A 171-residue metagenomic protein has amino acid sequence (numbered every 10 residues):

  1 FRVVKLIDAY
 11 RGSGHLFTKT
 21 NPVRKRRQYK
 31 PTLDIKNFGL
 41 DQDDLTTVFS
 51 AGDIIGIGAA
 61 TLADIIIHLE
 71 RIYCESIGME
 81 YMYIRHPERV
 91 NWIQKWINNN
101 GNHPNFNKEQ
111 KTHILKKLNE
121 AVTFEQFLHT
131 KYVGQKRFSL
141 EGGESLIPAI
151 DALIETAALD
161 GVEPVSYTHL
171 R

Functional and structural regions predicted by a protein language model:
F1-L146: Extended, charge-enriched "interface" segments that sit outside catalytic cores
H15, G161-V165: Beta-sheet entry/capping signal
L146-V162: A short acidic-Thr-Gly-centered motif at the start of a beta-strand
T168-L170: Conserved small/polar residues in nucleotide/adenosyl-binding loops
